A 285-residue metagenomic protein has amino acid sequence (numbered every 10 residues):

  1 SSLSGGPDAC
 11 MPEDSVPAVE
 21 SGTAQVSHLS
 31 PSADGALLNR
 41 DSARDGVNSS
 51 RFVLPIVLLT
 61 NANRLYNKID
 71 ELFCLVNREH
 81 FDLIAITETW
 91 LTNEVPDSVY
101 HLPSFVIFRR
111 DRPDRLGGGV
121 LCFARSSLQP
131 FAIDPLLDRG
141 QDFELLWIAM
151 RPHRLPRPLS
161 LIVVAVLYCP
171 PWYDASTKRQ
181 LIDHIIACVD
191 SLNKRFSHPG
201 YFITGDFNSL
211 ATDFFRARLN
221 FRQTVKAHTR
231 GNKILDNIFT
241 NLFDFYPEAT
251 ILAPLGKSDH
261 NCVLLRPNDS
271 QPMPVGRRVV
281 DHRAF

Functional and structural regions predicted by a protein language model:
S1-H198, N208-G231, F239: Short phosphate/oxyanion-binding micro-motifs
C10, A149-I162, F243-F285: Surface polyanion/phosphate-binding segment centered on an Asp-His-Pro turn
V106, G200-F202, C262: Proline-centered loop/turn at the N-terminus of a beta-strand
D206-N208, H260: Histidine-centered divalent metal-coordination motifs
I234-T240, R266: Surface-exposed, charged/polar loop-rich segments that form substrate/cofactor-binding or regulatory interfaces
